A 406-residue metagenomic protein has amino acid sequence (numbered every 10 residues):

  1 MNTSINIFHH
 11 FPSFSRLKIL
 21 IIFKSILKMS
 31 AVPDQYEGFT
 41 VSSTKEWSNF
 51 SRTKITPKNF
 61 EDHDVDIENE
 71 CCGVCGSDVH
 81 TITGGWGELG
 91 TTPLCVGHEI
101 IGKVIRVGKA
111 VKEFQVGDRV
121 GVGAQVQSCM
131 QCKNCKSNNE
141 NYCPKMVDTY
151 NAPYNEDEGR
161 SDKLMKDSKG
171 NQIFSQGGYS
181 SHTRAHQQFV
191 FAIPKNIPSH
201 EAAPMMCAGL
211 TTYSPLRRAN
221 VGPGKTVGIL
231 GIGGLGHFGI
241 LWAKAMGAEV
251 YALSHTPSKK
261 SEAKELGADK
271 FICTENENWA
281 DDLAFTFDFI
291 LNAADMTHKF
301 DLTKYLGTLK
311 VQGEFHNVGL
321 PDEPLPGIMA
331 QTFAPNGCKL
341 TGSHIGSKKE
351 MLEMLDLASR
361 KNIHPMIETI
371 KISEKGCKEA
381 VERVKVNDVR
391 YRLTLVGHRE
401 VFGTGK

Functional and structural regions predicted by a protein language model:
S30-D34, K348-K406: C-terminal hydrophobic helical "lid"/dimerization subdomain of Rossmann-like NAD(P)H-dependent oxidoreductases
T56-C72, G85-K136, E140-C143, T149 (+1 more regions): Glycine-rich beta-strand-centered segment in the early N-terminal region that forms part of a ligand/cofactor-binding
G73, G108, Q125, N276 (+2 more regions): Short glycine-/small-residue-rich Rossmann-like dinucleotide-binding loops
S128-L230: NAD(P)H dinucleotide-binding glycine-rich loop of Rossmann-like/cofactor-binding domains, especially the beta1-alpha1
P223-I232, K244-K304: Adenosine-nucleotide cofactor-binding segment
G236-H237: N-terminal Rossmann-fold NAD(P) dinucleotide-binding loop
L309-V311: Helix-to-beta-strand junctions that scaffold the AdoMet/dcAdoMet cofactor pocket in Class I SAM-dependent enzymes
G313-H316, I328-E368: Rossmann-fold dehydrogenase core element
